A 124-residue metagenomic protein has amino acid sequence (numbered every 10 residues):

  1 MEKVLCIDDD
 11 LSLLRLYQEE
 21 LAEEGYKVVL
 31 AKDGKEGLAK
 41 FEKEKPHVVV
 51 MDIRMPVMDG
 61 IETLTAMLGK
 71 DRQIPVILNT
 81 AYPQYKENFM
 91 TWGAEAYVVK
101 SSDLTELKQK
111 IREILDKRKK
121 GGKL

Functional and structural regions predicted by a protein language model:
R15-E23: Charged docking surfaces used in two-component/phosphorelay signaling
G25-K32, K40: Short hydrophobic/Thr-rich beta-strand motif most characteristic of the beta2 strand and flanking loop of CheY-like
K32-E36, D59-E62: Acidic catalytic/metal-coordinating carboxylates
A39, I61-R72: Short amphipathic alpha-helix used as the core "switch/output" element in two-component signaling
D52: Active-site residues of response regulator receiver
M55: Receiver (REC) domain active-site loop signature in two-component systems and cognate sites in sensor histidine kinases
E62, Y82-Q109: Alpha4 helix (beta4-alpha4-beta5 surface) of REC/receiver domains from two-component response regulators
I77-N79: Hydrophobic/aromatic residues positioned on beta-strands within the core alpha/beta folds
